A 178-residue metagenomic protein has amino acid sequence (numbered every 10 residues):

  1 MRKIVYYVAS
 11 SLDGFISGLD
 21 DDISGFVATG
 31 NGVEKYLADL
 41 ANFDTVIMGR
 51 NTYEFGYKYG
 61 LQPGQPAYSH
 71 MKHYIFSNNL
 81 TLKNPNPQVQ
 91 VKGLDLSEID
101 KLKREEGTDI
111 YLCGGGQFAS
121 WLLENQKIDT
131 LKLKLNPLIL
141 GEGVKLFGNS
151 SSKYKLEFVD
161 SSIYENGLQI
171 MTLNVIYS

Functional and structural regions predicted by a protein language model:
M1-S178: Enzymes that bind and transform nitrogen-containing heteroaromatic metabolites
